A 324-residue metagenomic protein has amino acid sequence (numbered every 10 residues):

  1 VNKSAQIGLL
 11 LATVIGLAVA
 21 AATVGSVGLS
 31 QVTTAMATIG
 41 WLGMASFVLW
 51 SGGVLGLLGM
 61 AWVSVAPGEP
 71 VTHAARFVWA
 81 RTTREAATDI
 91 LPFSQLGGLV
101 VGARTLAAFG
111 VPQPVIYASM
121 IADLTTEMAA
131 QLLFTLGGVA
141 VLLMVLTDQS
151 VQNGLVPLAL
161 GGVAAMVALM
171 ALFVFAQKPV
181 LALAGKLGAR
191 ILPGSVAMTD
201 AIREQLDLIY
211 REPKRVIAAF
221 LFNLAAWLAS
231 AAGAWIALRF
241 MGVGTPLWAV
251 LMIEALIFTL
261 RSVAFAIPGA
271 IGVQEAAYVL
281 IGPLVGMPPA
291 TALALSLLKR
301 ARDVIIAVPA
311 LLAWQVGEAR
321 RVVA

Functional and structural regions predicted by a protein language model:
V1-T82, V141, L146-S262, P289-L295 (+1 more regions): Predominantly cytoplasmic-facing regulatory/coupling regions of multi-pass membrane proteins
L57, G97-G98, A129, L133 (+1 more regions): Residue positions within transmembrane alpha-helices of multi-pass solute transporters
A75-W79, A108-T125, M287-L298: Membrane-interface alpha-helices at helix entry/exit sites of multi-pass transporters
T82-V100, A108, L206: Short intracellular "coupling" helices and adjacent cytoplasmic loop segments at the cytosolic face of multi-pass
R84-F93, R239, A255-E275: Transmembrane alpha-helix interface/packing and boundary motifs in multi-pass membrane proteins, characterized by
E85-S94, L124-L136, A140: Mid-bilayer segments of alpha-helical transmembrane spans in multi-pass integral membrane proteins that mediate
Q95-A107, G137, I267-L284, A313: Re-entrant/interfacial helical elements at transmembrane boundaries that shape and gate the permeation pathway
R104-T105, Y117-M120, L132-L133, L221-F222 (+1 more regions): Hydrophobic alpha-helical membrane segments of integral membrane proteins
